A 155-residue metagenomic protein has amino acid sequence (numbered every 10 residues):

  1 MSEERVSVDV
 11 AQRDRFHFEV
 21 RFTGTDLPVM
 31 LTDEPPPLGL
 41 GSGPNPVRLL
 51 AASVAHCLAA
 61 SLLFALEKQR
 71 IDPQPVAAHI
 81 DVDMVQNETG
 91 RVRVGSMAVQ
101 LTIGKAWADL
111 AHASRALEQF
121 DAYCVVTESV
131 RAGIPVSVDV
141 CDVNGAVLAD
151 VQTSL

Functional and structural regions predicted by a protein language model:
M1-A52, A60-L155: Extended beta-strand/beta-hairpin segments
